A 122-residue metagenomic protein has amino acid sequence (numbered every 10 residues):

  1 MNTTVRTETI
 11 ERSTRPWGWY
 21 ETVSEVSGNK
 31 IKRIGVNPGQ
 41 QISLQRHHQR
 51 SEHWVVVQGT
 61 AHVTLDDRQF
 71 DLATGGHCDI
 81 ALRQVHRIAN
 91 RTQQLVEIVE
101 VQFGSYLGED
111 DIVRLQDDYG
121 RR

Functional and structural regions predicted by a protein language model:
N2-R15, R87, R91-R122: Double-stranded beta-helix
T9-S51: A short glycine-rich, His/Asp/Glu-containing loop-to-beta-strand
Q40, Q49-R50, R68, Q84-V85 (+1 more regions): A generic "binding-loop/recognition-motif" signal
I42, R68-F70, D111: Short beta-strand segments
S43-Q45, V63-T64, I80, H86-T92 (+1 more regions): Short beta-strand His + acidic residue motifs that chelate non-heme Fe in jelly-roll/DSBH and cupin folds
Q49-H62, D66-D67: Glycine- and acidic-residue-biased ligand/ion/polar-headgroup-sensing regions
D67-V85: Short acidic-glycine-tyrosine-enriched beta hairpin
